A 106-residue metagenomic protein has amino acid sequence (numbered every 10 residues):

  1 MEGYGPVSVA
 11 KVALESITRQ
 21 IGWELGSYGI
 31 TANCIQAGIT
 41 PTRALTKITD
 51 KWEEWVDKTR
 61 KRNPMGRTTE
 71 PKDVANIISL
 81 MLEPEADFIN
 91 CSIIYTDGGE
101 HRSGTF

Functional and structural regions predicted by a protein language model:
M1-Y4, V9, G26-S27, T105: Active-site "substrate specificity/gating" loop of NAD(P)-dependent dehydrogenases, especially the short-chain
A10, T18: Active-site helix of classical SDR
K11, A75: Conserved catalytic core of two-component sensor histidine kinases
W23-S27, D87: Alpha-helical segment proximal to the catalytic Tyr-Lys
T31-P41, L82, Y95-D97: Conserved SDR Rossmann-fold cofactor-binding beta-strand/turn motif
C34, I39-R62, S103-F106: A glycine/serine/threonine-rich, flexible loop-to-helix segment that serves as the NAD(P) cofactor-binding "lid"
N63-V74, E85: A conserved structural motif in NAD(P)-dependent oxidoreductases
S79, N90-F106: Short C-terminal tail/terminal secondary-structure segment of NAD(P)H-dependent dehydrogenase/reductase domains
